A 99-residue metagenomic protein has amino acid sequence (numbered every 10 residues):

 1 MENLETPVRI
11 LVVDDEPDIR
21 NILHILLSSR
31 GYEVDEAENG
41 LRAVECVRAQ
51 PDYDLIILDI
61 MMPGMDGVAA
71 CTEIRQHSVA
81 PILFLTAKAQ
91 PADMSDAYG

Functional and structural regions predicted by a protein language model:
M1-L11: Non-catalytic signal-transmission and effector/linker regions of two-component phosphorelay proteins
L11, E36-L55: Acidic, metal-coordinating helix/loop segments flanking the phosphotransfer/catalytic sites of two-component signaling
D14, D59, T86: Active-site residues of response regulator receiver
P17-D35: Two-component/phosphorelay signaling modules centered on CheY-like receiver
A43, I74, D96-Y98: Residue preferences within the helical output face of two-component receiver
R48-P51, E73-A80, A89: Conserved phosphotransfer cores of two-component systems
M62: Receiver (REC) domain active-site loop signature in two-component systems and cognate sites in sensor histidine kinases
